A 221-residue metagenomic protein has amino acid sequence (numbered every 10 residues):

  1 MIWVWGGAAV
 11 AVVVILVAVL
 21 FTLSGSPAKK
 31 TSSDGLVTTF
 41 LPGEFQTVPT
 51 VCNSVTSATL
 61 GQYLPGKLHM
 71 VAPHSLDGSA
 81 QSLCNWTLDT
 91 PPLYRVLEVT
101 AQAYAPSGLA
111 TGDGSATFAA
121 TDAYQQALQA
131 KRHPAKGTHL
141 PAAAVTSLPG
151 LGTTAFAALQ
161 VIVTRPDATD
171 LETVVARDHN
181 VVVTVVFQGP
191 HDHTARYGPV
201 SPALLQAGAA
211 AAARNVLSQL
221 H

Functional and structural regions predicted by a protein language model:
M1-A9, A18-L20: Intrinsically disordered, low-complexity Pro/Gly-rich regions
W3-V4, T22, S32, P149: Generic detector of intrinsically disordered, low-complexity, polar/charged segments
A11-V13: N-terminal leader/presequence regions that precede the main folded/catalytic core
A18-K30: Hydrophobic single-pass membrane-insertion segments
P27-H221: A small/polar (G/S/T-enriched), proline-flanked helix-loop surface module common in exported/cell-envelope proteins
